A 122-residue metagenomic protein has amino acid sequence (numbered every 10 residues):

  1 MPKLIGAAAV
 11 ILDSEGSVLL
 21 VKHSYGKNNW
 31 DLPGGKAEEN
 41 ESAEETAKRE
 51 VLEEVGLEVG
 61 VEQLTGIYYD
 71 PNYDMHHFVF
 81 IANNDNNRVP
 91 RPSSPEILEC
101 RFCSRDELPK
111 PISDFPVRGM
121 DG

Functional and structural regions predicted by a protein language model:
M1-V18: Conserved N-terminal beta-strand and adjoining loop/helix that marks the start of the Nudix/MutT-like hydrolase domain
K3, N28, G60, D74-H76: Residue-level preference for beta-strand/loop junctions
I11-L12, L20, A82, F102: Conserved hydrophobic "DFG−1" position in protein kinase catalytic cores
D13-E53: Conserved Nudix-box catalytic region and its N-terminal flanking loop in Nudix hydrolases and closely related
D31, E58, F102: Short aromatic/basic micro-patch
A37, L108-P109: A generic structural signal for short hydrophobic patches within well-formed alpha-helices
L57-G66: A short coil-to-beta-strand element that immediately follows conserved catalytic motifs
Y69-R91, R101-L108, P116-G122: Active-site-adjacent beta-strand/loop module that shapes the phosphate/pyrophosphate-binding cleft
